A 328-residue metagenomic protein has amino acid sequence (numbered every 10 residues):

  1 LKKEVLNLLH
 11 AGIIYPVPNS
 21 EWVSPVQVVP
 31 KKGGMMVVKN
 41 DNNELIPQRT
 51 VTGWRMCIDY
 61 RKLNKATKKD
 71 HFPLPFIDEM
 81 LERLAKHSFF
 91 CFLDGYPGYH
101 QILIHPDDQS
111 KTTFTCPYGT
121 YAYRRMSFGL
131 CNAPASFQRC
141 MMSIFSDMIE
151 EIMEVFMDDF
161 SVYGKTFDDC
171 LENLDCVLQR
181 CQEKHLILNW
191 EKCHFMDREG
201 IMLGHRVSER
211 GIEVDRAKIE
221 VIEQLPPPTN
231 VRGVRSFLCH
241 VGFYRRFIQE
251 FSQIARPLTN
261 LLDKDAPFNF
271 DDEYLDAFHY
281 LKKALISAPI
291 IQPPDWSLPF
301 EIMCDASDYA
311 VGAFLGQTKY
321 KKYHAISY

Functional and structural regions predicted by a protein language model:
L1-Y328: Retroelement reverse transcriptase polymerase core
